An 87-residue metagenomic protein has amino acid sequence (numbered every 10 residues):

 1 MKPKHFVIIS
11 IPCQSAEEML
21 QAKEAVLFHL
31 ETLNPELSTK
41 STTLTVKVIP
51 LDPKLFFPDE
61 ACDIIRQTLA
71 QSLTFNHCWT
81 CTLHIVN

Functional and structural regions predicted by a protein language model:
M1-K2, V86-N87: Short intrinsically disordered terminal tails
K2-F6, S41, N76-C78: A general secondary-structure signal for short beta-strands and their flanking turns/coil in non-transmembrane regions
K2-P35: N-terminal acidic leader/helix
F6, A25, T45-K47, I85: Detector for intrinsically disordered, low-structure N-terminal pre-sequences
I9-P12, P50, I65-R66, V86: Residues marking helix boundaries in flexible regions
I11-A16, T39-T42, L73: Compositionally biased regions
T32-Q71: Short, intrinsically disordered low-complexity segments
H77-V86: A short amphipathic beta-strand at an alpha->beta junction
